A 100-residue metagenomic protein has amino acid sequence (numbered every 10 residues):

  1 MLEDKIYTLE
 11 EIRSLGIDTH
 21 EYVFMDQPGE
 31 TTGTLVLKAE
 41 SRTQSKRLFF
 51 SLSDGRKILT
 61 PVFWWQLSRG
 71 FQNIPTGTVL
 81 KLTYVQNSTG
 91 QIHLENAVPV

Functional and structural regions predicted by a protein language model:
M1-H20: Transition segment at domain starts
D4-Y7, F24-S45: Structural detector for short beta-strands of small beta-barrel domains
R47, S68-Q72, Q91: Intrinsically disordered, charged low-complexity linkers and terminal tails that flank or connect structured domains
R47-D54: Short, acidic/hydrophobic/Gly-rich beta-strand patch recurrent on exposed beta strands that often constitutes part
G55-I74: Beta-strand/loop nucleic-acid-binding surfaces
V85-V100: OB-fold/S1-family single-stranded nucleic acid-binding modules
